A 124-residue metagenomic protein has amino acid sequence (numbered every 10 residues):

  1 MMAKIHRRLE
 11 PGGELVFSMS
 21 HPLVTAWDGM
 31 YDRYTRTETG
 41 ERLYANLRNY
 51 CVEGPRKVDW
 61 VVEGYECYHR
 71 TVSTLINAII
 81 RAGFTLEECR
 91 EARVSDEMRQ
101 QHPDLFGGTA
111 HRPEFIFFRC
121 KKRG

Functional and structural regions predicted by a protein language model:
M1, M30-R33, H102-D104: Short, glycine/charged-enriched secondary-structure capping and boundary segments
M1-E14: A short glycine-rich, Lys/Arg-flanked "PGG" loop and its adjoining helix->strand segment in the class I
G12-G13, G54, G83: Glycine-centered flexibility sites
L15-V16, L86: A short hydrophobic/small-residue beta-strand
F17-N77: SAM-dependent methyltransferase
T74-G124: C-terminal lobe and adjacent flexible extensions of AdoMet/dcAdoMet transferase-like proteins
